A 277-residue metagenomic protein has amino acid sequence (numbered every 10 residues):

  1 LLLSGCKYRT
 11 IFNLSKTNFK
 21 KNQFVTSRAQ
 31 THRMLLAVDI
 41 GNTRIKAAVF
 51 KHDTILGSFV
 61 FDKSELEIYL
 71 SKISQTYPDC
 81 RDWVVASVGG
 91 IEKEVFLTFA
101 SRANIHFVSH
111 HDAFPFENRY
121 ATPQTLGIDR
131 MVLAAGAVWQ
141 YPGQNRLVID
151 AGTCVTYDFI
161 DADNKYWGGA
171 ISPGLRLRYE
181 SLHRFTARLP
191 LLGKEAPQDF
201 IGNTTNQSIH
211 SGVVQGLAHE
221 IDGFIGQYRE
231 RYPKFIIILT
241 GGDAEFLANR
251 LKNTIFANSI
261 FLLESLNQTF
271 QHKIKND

Functional and structural regions predicted by a protein language model:
I11, K16-F19, Q23-T26, T31-F114: N-terminal glycine/serine-rich phosphate-binding loop of ATP-dependent small-molecule kinases, especially carbohydrate
M34-H52, A137, G143-Y166, L182: Gly/Thr-rich phosphate-binding beta-strand-loop-beta motif of the actin/hexokinase/Hsp70
R44, V85-V95, S211, K234-L251: Glycine-rich phosphate-binding loops at beta-strand->alpha-helix junctions
F59, P197-I236, F246, T254-I255: Adenine-nucleotide phosphate-binding core of ATP-dependent small-molecule kinases
A103-V138: Glycine/small-residue-rich loop that forms an oxyanion/phosphate-binding "nest" at active or ligand-binding sites
L126-I128, L133-P142, G168-I209, T269-K273: Glycine-rich phosphate-binding loop plus the immediately following alpha-helix
A187, V214, I255-D277: Glycine-rich phosphate-binding/hydrolytic loop that grips phosphoryl groups
